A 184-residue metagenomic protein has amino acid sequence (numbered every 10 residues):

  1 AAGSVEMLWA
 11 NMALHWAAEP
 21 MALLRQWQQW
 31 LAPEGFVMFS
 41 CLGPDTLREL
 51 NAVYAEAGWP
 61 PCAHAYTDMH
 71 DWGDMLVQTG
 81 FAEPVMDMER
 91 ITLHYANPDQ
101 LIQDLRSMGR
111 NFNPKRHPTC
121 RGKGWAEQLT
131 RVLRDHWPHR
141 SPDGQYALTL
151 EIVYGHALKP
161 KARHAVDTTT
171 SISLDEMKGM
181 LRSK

Functional and structural regions predicted by a protein language model:
A1-L8: A short acidic, Gly/Pro-enriched loop at the edge of an enzyme's catalytic core that lines a small-molecule cofactor
M12-H15: Short catalytic micro-motifs in class I SAM-dependent methyltransferases
A18: Conserved redox-active cysteine motifs that mediate thiol-disulfide chemistry, especially di-cysteine Cys-X(1-2)-Cys
M21-F36: A short glycine-rich, Lys/Arg-flanked "PGG" loop and its adjoining helix->strand segment in the class I
R25-W27, A55-E56, L174: Glycine-rich, phosphate-binding/catalytic loops in enzymes
V37-Q100, S107-K123: Conserved catalytic/acceptor-binding region of the Class I
T79, D99-K184: C-terminal lobe and adjacent flexible extensions of AdoMet/dcAdoMet transferase-like proteins
